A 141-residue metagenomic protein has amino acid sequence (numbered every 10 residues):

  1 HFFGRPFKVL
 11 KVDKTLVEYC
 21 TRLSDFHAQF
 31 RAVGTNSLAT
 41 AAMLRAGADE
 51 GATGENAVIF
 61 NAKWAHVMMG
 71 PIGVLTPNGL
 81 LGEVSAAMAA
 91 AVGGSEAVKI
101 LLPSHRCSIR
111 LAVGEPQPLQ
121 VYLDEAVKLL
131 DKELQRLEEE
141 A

Functional and structural regions predicted by a protein language model:
H1-K8, G73-P77, C107-G114: Glycine-rich phosphate/diphosphate-binding loops and the adjacent beta-loop-alpha structural elements that coordinate
H1-S37: Glycine-rich phosphate/diphosphate-binding loop of Rossmann-like nucleotide-binding domains
F26-A28, G94-K99: A short helix->loop->beta-strand "cap" motif at the edges of active sites that frequently abuts
A28-A52, I109-V113: N-terminal beta-loop-helix "entrance" segment that forms/cooperates in small-molecule cofactor or anionic ligand
R31, A52, M69, I100-L102: Hydrophobic/aromatic beta-strand patches that form the interior of the parallel beta-sheet core in alpha/beta enzyme
T35-S37, N56, V74, S104-C107: Short, ordered loop/turn segments at secondary-structure junctions
E50-M88: Glycine-rich phosphate-binding loop
I100-A141: Short, glycine-/small-residue-rich phosphate/pyrophosphate-handling segment
